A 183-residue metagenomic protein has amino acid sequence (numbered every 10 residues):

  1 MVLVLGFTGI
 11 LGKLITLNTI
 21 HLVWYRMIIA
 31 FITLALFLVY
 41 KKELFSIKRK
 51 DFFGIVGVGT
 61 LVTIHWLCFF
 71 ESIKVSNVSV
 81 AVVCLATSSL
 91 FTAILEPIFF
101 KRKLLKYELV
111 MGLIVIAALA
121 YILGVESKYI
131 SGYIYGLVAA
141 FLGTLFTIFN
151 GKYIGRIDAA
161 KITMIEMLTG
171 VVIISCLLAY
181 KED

Functional and structural regions predicted by a protein language model:
M1-V23, T60, I64, C68 (+2 more regions): Glycine-/small-residue-enriched transmembrane alpha-helix faces in small-molecule transporters and effluxers
H21, M27-I32, L61, F70-K101 (+1 more regions): Specific alpha-helical transmembrane segments that line the substrate/conduction pathway and gating interfaces
L22, A159-T163: Juxtamembrane helix-start motifs in multi-pass secondary transporters
L34, L38, V56, L104-L123 (+2 more regions): Hydrophobic transmembrane alpha-helices of multi-pass small-molecule transport proteins
A35, K41-V80, L85, Y121: Specific transmembrane alpha-helical segments of multi-pass solute transporters/efflux pumps, especially DMT/EamA
L36-K42, F69, S88-V110, I122: C-terminal transmembrane-helix exit sites in multi-pass transporters
R49-D51, V82-L85, I98-Y121, I130-Y135: Loop-to-transmembrane alpha-helix entry segments
F70-S76, L123-G132, K181-D183: Membrane-interface helix caps and helix-loop-helix hairpins in membrane proteins
